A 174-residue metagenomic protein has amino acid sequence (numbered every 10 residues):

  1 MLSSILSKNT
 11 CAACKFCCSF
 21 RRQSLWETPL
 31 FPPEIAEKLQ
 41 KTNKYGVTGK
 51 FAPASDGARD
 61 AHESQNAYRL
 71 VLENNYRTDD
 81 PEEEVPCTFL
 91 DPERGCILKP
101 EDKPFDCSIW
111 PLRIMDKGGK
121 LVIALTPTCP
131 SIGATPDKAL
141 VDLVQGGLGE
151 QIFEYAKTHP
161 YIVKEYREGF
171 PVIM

Functional and structural regions predicted by a protein language model:
M1-M174: Short loop/turn segments that flank or connect secondary-structure elements
